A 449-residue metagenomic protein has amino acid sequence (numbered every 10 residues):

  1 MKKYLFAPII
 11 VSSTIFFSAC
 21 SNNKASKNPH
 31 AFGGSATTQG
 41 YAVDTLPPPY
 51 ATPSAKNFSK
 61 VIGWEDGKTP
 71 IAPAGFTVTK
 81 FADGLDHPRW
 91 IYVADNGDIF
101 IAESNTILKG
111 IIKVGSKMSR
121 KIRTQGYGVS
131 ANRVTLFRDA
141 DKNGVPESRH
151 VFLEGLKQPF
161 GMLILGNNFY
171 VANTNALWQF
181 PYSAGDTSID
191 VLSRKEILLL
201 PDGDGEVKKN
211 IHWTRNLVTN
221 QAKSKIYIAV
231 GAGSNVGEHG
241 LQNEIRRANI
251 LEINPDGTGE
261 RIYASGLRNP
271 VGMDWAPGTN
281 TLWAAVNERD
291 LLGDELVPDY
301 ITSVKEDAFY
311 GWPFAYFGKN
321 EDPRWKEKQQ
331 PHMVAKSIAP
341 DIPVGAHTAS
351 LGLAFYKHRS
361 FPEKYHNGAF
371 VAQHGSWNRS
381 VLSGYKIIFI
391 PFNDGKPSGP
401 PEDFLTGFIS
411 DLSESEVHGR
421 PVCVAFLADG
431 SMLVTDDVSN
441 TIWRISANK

Functional and structural regions predicted by a protein language model:
F16-A19: C-terminal motif of bacterial Sec signal peptides marking the signal peptidase cleavage site
S26-A72, G110-I111, H212-T214, A232-E238 (+5 more regions): Beta-propeller domain segments
K80-L85, V151-L156, I197-D202, E206-K209 (+4 more regions): Surface loop/turn motifs at the tips and blade-to-blade linkers of beta-strand repeat domains
A94-G97, I164-G166, T219-K223, A276-T279 (+2 more regions): Residue-level detector of Asp-centered blade-edge/turn motifs that repeat once per structural unit in beta-propeller
D98-F100, N168-V171, W178, K225-A229 (+4 more regions): Conserved beta-propeller blade signature
F137-N143, F180-I189, E306-Y310, F389-P397 (+1 more regions): Short loop/turn segments immediately following beta-strands, especially the blade-tip and inter-blade linker loops
V145-N168, N173-N220: Asp-box/WD-like beta-propeller blade repeats and closely related beta-sheet repeat scaffolds
A425-K449: Blade-level signature of beta-propeller repeat domains, shared across WD40, Kelch, NHL, RCC1 and BNR/Asp-box propellers
